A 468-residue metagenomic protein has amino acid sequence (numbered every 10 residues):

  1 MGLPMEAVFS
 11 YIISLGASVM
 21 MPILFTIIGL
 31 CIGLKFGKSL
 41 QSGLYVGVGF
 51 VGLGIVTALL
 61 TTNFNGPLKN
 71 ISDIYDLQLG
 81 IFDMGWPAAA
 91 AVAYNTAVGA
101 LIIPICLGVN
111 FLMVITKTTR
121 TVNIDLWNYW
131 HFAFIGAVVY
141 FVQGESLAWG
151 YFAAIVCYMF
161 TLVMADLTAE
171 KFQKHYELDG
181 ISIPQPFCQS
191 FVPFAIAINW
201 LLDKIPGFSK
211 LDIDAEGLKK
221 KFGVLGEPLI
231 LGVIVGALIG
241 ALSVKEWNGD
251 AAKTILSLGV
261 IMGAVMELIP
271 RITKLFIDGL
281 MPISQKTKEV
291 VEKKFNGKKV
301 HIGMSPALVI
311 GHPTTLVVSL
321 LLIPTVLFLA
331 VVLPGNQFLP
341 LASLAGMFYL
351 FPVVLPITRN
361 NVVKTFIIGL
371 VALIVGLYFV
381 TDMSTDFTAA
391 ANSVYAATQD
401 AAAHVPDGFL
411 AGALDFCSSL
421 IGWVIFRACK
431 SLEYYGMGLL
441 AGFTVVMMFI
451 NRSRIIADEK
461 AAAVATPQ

Functional and structural regions predicted by a protein language model:
M1-V56, V98-H301, S305, G311-P313 (+3 more regions): Signature of multi-pass transmembrane helix bundles
G49-G99: Membrane helical hairpin/interfacial module
T57-N65, F379-T388: C-terminal TM-helix exit segments that contain a strictly Trp-centered aromatic cap at the helix terminus
T62, W86, E267, R271 (+2 more regions): A short glycine-/small-residue-rich loop at the edge of a beta-strand within enzyme catalytic domains
L68, L167, V362, V380-T385: Short alpha-helix boundary/capping motifs
L77-G85, I102, E289-E292, T315-L322 (+1 more regions): A broadly tuned preference for mixed-charge, low-complexity surface segments
M84-G85, P104-L107, F366-L370: Alpha-helical transmembrane segments of multi-pass membrane proteins
I115-T119, I302-D382: Hydrophobic alpha-helical bundle architecture
